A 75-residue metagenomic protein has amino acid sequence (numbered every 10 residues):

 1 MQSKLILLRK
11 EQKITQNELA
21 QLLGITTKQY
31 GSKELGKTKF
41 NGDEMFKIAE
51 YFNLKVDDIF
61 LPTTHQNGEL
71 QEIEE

Functional and structural regions predicted by a protein language model:
M1-E11: A short, Lys/Arg-rich alpha-helix, primarily the initiator
L5, L19-A20, Y30: Conserved hydrophobic/aromatic packing and binding residues within compact polymer-binding modules
L8, G42-D43, V56: Short, Lys/Arg-enriched C-terminal cap helix and immediately downstream tail that follows
E11-K13, S32, E50, D58-E75: Short, charged recognition helix plus adjacent turn of helix-turn-helix-like nucleic-acid-binding domains
I25-K39: Recognition helix of helix-turn-helix/homeodomain-like DNA-binding domains that insert into the DNA major groove
K37-E50: Short, basic-rich loop-to-helix N-cap that marks the start of a DNA-contacting helix
